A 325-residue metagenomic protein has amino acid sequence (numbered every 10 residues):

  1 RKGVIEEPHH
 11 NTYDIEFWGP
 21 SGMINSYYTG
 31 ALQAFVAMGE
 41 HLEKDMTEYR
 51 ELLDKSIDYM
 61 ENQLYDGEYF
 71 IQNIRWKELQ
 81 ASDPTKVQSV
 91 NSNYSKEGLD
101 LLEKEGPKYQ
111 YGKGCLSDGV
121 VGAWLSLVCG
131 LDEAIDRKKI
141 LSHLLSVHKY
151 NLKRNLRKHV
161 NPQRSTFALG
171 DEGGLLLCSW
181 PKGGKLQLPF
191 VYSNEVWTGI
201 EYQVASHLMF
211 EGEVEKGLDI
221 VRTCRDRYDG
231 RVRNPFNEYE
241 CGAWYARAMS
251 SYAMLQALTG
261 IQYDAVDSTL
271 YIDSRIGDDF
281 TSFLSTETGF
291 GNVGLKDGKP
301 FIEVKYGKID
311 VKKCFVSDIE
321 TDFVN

Functional and structural regions predicted by a protein language model:
R1-P20, N62-W197, D229-R231: Extended glycan-interaction surfaces of carbohydrate-active proteins
K2-E43, E48-Y65: Hydrophobic, small-residue-rich alpha-helical packing segments that form membrane-like cores
S21, N25-A31, Y49, L53 (+9 more regions): Active-site-proximal structural scaffolding
Y27-K44, G122-I135, Y202-E213, A253-Q262: Well-ordered alpha-helical scaffold segments within catalytic/enzyme domains
G30, I71, L125-L127, L177 (+3 more regions): Structured core elements
H41-E61, A134-N155, E213-R227, D273: Extended, well-ordered alpha-helical scaffold segments
A168-D171, Q187-F190, N194-V196, E201-V324: Non-catalytic C-terminal accessory modules of carbohydrate-active enzymes
